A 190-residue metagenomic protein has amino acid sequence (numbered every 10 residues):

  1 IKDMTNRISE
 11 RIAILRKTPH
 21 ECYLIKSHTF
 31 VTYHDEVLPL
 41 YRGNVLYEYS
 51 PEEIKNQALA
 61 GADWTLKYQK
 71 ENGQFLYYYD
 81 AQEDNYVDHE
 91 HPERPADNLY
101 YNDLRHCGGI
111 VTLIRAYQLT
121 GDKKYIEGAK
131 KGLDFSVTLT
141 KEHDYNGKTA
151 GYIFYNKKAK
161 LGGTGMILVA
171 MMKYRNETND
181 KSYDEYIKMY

Functional and structural regions predicted by a protein language model:
I1-N98, L104, K123, K130-K131 (+2 more regions): Low-complexity, Ser/Thr/Pro/Gly-enriched N-terminal "stalk/linker" regions
E36-E52, C107-K123, G165-D180: Well-ordered alpha-helical scaffold segments within catalytic/enzyme domains
L46-P51, H89-C107, K148-I167, E177-D180: Solvent-exposed loop and edge beta-strand segments that line ligand/cofactor-binding and catalytic clefts
A62, I110-L113, L133, D184: Extracytoplasmic/secreted envelope proteins and their assembly/folding machinery, especially bacterial periplasmic
K67, R115, T138, E142 (+2 more regions): Positions within ordered alpha-helical repeat solenoids
K70, A129, L133, G151 (+1 more regions): Long, compositionally biased, intrinsically disordered segments
F75-Y77, Y117, Y125, F135 (+2 more regions): Aromatic side chains
